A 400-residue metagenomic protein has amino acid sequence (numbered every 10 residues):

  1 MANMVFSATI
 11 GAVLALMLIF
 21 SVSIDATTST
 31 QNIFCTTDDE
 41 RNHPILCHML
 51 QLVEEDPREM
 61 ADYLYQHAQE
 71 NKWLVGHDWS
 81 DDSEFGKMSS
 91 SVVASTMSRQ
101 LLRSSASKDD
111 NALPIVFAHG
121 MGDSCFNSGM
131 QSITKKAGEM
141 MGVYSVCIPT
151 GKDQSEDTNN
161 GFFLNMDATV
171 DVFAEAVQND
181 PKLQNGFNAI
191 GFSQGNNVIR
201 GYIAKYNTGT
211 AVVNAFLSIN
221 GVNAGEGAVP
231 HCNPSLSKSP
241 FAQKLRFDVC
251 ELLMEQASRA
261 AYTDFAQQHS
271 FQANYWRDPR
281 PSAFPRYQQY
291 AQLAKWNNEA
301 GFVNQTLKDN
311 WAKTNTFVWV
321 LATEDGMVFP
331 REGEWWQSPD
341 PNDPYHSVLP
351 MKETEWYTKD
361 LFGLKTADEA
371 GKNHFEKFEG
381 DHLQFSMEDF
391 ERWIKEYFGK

Functional and structural regions predicted by a protein language model:
A2, F6-G11, I19-E139, S145 (+3 more regions): Flexible, membrane-associating and regulatory peripheral segments of lipid-active enzymes
I33, H119, D167-A283, M327: Serine-dependent carboxylesterase/thioesterase catalytic core of lipase-like alpha/beta-hydrolase/SGNH enzymes
H48, T306-K400: C-terminal catalytic-base region of ester-bond hydrolases, centering on the histidine of the charge-relay
S107-D110, P181-L183, I190-F192, T208-V212 (+2 more regions): Extracellular/periplasmic catalytic domains that process cell-envelope and extracellular macromolecules
V116, V146, I190, L217 (+2 more regions): Hydrophobic/aromatic beta-strand patches that form the interior of the parallel beta-sheet core in alpha/beta enzyme
S124-F126, E156, N197-I199, A224-A228 (+2 more regions): Short catalytic/ligand-binding loop motif for oxyanion handling, primarily in non-cytosolic enzymes, centered on
P149-F162, G227: Glycine-rich "HGGG/HGxG" loop immediately N-terminal to the catalytic nucleophile of the alpha/beta-hydrolase
Y262-R331: Serine-hydrolase catalytic core
